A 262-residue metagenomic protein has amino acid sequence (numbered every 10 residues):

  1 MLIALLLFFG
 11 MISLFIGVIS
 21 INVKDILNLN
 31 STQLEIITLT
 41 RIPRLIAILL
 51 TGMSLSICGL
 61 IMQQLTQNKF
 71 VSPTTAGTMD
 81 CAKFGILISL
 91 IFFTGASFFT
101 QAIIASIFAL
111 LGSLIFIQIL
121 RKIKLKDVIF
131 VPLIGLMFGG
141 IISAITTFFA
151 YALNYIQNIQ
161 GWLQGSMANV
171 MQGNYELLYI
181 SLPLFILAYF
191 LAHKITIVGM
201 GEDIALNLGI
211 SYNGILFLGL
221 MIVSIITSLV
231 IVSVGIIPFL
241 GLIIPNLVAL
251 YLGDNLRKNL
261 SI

Functional and structural regions predicted by a protein language model:
M1-I262: Alpha-helical transmembrane segments in inner-membrane proteins
